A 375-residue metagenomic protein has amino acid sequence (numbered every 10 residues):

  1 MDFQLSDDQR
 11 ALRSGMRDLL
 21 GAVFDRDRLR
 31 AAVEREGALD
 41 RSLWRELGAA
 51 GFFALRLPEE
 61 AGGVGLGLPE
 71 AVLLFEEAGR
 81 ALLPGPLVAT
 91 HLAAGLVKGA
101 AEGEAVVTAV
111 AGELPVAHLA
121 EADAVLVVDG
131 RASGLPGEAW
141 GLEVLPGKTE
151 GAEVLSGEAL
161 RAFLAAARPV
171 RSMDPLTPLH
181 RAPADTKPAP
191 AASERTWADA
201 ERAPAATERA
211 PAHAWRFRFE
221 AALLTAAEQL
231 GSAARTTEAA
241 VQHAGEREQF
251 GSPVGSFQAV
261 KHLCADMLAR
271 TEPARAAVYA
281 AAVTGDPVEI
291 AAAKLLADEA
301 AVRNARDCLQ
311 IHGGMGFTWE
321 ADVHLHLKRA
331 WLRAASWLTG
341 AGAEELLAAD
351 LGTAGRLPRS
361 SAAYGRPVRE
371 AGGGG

Functional and structural regions predicted by a protein language model:
M1-A78, E150, A189-A205, L223-G375: Alpha-helical interface subdomain recognition
L82-A234, E238, A354, P358-G375: FAD-binding core of flavoproteins
